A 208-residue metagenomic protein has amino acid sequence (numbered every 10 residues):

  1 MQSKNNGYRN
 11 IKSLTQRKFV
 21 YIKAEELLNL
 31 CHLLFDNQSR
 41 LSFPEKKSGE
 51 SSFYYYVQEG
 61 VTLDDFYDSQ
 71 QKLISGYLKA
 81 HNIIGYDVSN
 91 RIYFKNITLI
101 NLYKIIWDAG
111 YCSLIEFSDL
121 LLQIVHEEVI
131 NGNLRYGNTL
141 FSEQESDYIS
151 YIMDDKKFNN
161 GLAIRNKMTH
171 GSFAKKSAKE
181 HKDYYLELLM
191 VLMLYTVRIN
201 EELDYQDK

Functional and structural regions predicted by a protein language model:
M1-F35: Preference for solvent-exposed, low-hydrophobicity sequence contexts
R17, V61, E127-N131: Long C-terminal appendages of very large multidomain proteins
L27-V57: Short N-terminal edge-element motif at the start of the domain
S52-D68: Short helix-coil junctions and helix-kink-helix linkers
S75-S89: A short, conserved structural fragment
D87-L114, N166: Accessory beta->alpha helical hairpin/"wing" motif in late/C-terminal subdomains of nucleic-acid enzymes
I105-M153: Flexible secondary-structure boundary motifs
D147-D207: Charge-enriched, short contiguous segments at helix-coil
